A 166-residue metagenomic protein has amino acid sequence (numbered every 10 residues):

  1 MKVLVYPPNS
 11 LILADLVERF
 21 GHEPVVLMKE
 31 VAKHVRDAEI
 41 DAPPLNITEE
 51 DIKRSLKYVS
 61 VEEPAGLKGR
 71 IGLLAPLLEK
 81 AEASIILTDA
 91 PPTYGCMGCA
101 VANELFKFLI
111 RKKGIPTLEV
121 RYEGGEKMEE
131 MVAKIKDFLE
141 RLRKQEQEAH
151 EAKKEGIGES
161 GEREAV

Functional and structural regions predicted by a protein language model:
M1-V166: An N-terminal assembly and electron-transfer interface module characteristic of large anaerobic redox and radical
